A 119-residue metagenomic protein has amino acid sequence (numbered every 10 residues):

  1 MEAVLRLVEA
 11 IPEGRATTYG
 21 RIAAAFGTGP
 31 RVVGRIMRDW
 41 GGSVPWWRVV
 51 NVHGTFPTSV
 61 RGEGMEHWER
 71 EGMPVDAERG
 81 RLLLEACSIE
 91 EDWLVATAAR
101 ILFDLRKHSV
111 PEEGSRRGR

Functional and structural regions predicted by a protein language model:
M1-R119: Nucleic acid-binding interface residues in structured DNA/RNA-binding domains, emphasizing the DNA-engaging scaffolds
